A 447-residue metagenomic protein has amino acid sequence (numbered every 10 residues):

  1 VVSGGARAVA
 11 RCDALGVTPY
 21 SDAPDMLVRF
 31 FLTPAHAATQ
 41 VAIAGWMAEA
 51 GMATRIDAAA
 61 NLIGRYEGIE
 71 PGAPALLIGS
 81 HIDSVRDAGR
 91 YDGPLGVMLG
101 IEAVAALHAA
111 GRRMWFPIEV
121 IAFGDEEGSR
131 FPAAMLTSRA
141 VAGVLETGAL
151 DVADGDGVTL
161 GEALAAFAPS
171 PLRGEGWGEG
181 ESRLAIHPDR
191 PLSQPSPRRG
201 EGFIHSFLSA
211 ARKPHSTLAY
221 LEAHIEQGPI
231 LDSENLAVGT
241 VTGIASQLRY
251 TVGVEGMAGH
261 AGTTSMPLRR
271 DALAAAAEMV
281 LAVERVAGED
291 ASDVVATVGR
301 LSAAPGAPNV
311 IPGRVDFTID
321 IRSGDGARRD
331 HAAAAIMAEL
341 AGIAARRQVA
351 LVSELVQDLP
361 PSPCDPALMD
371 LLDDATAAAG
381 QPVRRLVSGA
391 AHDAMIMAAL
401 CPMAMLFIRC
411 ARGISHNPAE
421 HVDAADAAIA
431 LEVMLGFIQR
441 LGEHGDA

Functional and structural regions predicted by a protein language model:
V2-T33, A149, I414: N-terminal capping segment at the start of a domain
A8-R11, T18, G79-S80, V383-V433: Zn-dependent metallopeptidase/amidohydrolase metal-coordination segment
Y20-E67: A non-catalytic alpha/beta surface segment that caps or lines the substrate-entry region of metallo-dependent hydrolase
V28-L32, T297-G306, T318-D325, A350-M369 (+1 more regions): A short beta-alpha structural unit
A38, T242, H260, T264-D290 (+2 more regions): His/Asp/Glu-rich mid-to-C-terminal helical/loop segments that flank catalytic regions of hydrolases
I78, A88-E126, L248-V254, H260-V286 (+3 more regions): Alpha-helical metal-binding/catalytic segments enriched in His/Glu/Asp
D125-E126, L136, A140-P169, F203-G326: Midchain, well-structured core segments that form catalytic/ion-binding scaffolds
R173-G178, R199-E201: Glycine-biased, low-complexity coil/linker segments
